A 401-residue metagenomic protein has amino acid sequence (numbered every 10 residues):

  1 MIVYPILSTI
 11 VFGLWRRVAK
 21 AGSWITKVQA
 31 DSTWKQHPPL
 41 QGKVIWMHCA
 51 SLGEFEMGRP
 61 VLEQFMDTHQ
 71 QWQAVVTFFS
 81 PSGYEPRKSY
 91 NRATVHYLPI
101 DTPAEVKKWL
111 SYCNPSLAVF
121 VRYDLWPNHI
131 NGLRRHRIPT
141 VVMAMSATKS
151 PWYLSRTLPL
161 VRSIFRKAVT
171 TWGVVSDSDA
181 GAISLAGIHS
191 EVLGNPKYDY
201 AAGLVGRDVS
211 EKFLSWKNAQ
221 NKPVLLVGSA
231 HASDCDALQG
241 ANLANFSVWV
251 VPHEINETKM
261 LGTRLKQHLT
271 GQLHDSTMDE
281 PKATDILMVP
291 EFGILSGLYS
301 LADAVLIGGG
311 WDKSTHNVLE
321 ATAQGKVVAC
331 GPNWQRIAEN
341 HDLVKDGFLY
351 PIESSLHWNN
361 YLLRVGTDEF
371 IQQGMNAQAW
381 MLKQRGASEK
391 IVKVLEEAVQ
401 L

Functional and structural regions predicted by a protein language model:
M1-D31: A transmembrane-helix-recognition feature enriched in membrane-embedded lipid enzymes and envelope glyco-/phospholipid
W24-E211, L226, A230-A232, H253-I255 (+1 more regions): Active-site and donor-binding regions of nucleotide-sugar-utilizing enzymes
P60-M66, Q73-T77, Y84, L225 (+1 more regions): Donor-nucleotide binding loops and adjacent catalytic segments primarily of GT-B fold Leloir glycosyltransferases
E105, H129, V161, D234 (+5 more regions): Short acidic active-site motifs
C113-L117, A283-K313: Acidic donor-binding loop of glycosyltransferase active sites
V169, L185, G297-F370, Q378-A379: Catalytic binding pocket for nucleotide-activated donors in carbohydrate/polymer assembly enzymes
K383-L401: C-terminal alpha-helical cap of glycosyltransferases
